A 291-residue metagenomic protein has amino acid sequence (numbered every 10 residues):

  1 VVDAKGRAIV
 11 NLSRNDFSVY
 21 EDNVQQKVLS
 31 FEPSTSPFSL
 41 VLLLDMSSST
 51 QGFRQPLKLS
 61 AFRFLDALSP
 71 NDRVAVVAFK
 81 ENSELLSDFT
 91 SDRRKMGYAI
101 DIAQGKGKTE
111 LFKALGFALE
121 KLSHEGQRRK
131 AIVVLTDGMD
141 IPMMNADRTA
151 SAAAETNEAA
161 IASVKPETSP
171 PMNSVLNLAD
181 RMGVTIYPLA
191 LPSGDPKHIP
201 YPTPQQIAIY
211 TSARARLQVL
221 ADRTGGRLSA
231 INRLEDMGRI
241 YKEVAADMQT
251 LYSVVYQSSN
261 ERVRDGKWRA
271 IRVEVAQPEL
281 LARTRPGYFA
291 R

Functional and structural regions predicted by a protein language model:
V1-R291: Scaffold/interface architecture of coatomer-like assemblies
